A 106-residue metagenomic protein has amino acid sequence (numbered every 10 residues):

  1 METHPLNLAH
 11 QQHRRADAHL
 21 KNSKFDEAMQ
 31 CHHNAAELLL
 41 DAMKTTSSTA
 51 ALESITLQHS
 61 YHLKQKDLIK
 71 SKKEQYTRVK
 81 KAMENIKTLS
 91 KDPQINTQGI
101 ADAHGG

Functional and structural regions predicted by a protein language model:
M1-G106: Non-globular sequence segments
